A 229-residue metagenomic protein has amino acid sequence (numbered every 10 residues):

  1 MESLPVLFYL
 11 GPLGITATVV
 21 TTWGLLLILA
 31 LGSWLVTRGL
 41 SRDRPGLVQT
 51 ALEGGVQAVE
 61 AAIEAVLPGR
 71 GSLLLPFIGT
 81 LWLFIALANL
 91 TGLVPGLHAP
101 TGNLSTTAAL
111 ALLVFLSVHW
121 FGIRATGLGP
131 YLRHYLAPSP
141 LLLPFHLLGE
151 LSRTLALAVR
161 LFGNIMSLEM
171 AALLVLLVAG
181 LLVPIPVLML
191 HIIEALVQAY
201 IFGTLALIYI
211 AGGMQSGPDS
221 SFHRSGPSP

Functional and structural regions predicted by a protein language model:
M1-P229: Selective transmembrane helix interface/packing segments
